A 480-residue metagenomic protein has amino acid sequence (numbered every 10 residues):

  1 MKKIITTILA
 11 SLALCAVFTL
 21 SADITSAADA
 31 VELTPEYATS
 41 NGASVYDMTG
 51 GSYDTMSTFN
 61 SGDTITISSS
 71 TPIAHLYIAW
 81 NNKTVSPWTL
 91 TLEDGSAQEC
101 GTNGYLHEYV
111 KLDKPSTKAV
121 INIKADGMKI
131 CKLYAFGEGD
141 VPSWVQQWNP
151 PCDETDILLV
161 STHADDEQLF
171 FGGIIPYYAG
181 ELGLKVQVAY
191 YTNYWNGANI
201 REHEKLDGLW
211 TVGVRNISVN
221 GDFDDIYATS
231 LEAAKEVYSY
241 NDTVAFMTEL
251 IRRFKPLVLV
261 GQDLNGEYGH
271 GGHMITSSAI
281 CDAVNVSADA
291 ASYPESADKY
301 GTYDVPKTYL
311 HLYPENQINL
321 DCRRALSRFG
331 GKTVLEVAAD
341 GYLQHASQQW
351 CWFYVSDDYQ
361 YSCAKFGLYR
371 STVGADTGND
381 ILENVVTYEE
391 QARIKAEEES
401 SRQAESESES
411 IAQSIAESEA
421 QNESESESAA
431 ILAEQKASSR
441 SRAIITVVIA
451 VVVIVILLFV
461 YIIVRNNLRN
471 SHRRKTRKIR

Functional and structural regions predicted by a protein language model:
I4-D23, V448-I463: Sec-dependent N-terminal signal peptides of Gram-positive bacterial secreted proteins and lipoproteins
F18-A30, R440-I445, Y461-R469: Sec-dependent signal peptide cleavage junction
A28-N60, S69, W80-N82, S86-W88 (+8 more regions): The feature marks non-catalytic terminal segments
D29-Y293: Active-site beta-strand->loop->alpha-helix modules in alpha/beta enzyme cores, enriched in Gly/His/Asp(Glu)
E425-I454: Extracellular Ser/Thr-rich, low-complexity/disordered mucin-like segments
R469-R480: Cytoplasmic C-terminal tails of single-pass
